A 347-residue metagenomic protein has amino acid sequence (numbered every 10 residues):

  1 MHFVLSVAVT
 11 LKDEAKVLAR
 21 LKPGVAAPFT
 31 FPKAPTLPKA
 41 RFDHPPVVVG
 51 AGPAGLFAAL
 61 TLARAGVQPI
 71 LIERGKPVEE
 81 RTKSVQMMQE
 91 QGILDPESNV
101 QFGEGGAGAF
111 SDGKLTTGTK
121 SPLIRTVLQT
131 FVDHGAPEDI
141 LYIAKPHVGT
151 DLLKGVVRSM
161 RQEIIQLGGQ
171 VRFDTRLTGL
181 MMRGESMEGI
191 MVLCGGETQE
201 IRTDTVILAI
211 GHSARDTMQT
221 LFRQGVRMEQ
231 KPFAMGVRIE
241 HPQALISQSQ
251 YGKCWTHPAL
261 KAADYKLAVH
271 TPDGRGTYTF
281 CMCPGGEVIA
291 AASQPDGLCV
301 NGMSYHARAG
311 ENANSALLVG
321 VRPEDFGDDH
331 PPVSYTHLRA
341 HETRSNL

Functional and structural regions predicted by a protein language model:
M1-L5, E80, Q86-Q170, T175-R176 (+1 more regions): Conserved N-terminal/central alpha/beta ligand/cofactor-binding core
F42-A51: Beta1/beta-strand and adjacent pyrophosphate-binding region of the FAD-binding site in flavoprotein oxidoreductases
V49, I201-G211: Short hydrophobic core segments
V67-V85: Glycine-rich FAD pyrophosphate-binding loop
F173-S186: A conserved short coil-to-beta-strand element within the FAD-binding core of flavoproteins
S213-R223: Flavin (primarily FAD) binding-site architecture
Q230-V321: Mid-to-C-terminal "cap/lid" subdomains and adjacent gly/pro-rich loops that border and regulate access to redox
T336-T343: Conserved small/polar residues in nucleotide/adenosyl-binding loops
